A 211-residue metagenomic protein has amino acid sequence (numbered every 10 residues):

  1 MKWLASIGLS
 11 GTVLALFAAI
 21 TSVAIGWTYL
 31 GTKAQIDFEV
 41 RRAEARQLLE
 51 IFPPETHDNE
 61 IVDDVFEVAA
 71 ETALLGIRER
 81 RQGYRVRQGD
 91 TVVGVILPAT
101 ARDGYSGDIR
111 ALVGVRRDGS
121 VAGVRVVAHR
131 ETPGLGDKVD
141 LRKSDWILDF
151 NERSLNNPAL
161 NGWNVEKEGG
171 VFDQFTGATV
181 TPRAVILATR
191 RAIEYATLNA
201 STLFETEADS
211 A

Functional and structural regions predicted by a protein language model:
M1-A211: Flexible, solvent-exposed loop/hinge segments and secondary-structure transition points
